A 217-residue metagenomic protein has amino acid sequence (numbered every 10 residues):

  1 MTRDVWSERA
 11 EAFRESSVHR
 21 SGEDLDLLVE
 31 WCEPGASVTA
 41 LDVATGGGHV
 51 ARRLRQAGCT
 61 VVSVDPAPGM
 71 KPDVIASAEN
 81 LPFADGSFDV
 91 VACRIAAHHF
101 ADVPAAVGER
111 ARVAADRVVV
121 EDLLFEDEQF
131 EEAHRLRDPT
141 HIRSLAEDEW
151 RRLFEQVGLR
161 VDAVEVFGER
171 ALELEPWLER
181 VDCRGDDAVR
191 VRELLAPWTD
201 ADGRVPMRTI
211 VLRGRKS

Functional and structural regions predicted by a protein language model:
M1-G35, H49-R53, G168, L174-L178 (+1 more regions): Conserved class I S-adenosyl-L-methionine
L41-N80: Class I SAM-dependent methyltransferase SAM/SAH-binding core
G47-H49, D162-S217: Conserved Class I S-adenosyl-L-methionine
A92: A conserved beta-strand element that flanks and buttresses the S-adenosyl-L-methionine
H98-H99: A short His-aromatic
P104-V118: A short glycine-rich, Lys/Arg-flanked "PGG" loop and its adjoining helix->strand segment in the class I
R117-R143: Conserved class I S-adenosyl-L-methionine
R143-G158: Short alpha-helix
